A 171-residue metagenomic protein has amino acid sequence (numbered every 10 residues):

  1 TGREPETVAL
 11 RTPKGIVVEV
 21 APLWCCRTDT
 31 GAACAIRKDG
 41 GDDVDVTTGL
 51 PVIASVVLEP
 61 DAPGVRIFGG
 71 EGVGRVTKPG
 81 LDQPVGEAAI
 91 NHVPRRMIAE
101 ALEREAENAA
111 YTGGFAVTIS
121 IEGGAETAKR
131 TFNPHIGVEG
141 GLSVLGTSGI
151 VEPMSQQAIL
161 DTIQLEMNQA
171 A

Functional and structural regions predicted by a protein language model:
T1-I136: Generic N-terminal targeting/processing segments that precede catalytic cores or assembly contacts
E122, T127-K129, N133-A171: Glycine-rich anion/phosphate-binding loop at the beta-strand->alpha-helix junction
